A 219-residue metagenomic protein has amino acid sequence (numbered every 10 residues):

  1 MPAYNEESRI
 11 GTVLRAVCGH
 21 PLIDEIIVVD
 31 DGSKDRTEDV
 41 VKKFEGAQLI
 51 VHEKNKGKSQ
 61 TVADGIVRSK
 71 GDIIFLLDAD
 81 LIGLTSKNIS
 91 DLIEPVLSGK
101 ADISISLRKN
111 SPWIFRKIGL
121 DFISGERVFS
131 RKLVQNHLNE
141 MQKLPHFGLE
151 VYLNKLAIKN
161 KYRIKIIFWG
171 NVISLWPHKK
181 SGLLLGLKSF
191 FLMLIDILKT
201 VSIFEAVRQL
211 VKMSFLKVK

Functional and structural regions predicted by a protein language model:
N5-G19: Short, well-formed alpha-helical segments that are part of the catalytic scaffolds of diverse glycosyltransferases
D24, E38-R68, L107: Conserved donor nucleotide-binding strand/loop of the catalytic core
D30-E38: A conserved acidic beta->alpha catalytic loop
I74: Short aromatic/hydrophobic "clamp" motif used to bind/position activated sugar donors
D78-I82: The conserved acidic donor/metal-binding loop of glycosyltransferases
S86-L107: Conserved donor-nucleotide/metal-binding helix-loop-beta segment in metal-dependent transferases, i.e., the alpha-helix
S104-I118: Short beta-strand-to-loop element that shapes/binds the nucleotide-sugar donor at the catalytic cleft/hinge
L144, K155-K219: Hydrophobic helical membrane-anchoring modules
